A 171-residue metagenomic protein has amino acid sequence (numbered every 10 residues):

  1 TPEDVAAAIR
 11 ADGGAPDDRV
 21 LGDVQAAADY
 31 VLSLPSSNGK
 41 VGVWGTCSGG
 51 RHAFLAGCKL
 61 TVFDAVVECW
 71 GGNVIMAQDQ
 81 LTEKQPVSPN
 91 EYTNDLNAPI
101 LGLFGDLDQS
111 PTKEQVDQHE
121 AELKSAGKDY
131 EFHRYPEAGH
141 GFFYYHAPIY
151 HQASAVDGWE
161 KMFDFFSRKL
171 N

Functional and structural regions predicted by a protein language model:
T1-N171: N-terminal cap/leader regions of alpha/beta-hydrolase-fold enzymes, predominantly small-molecule hydrolases
